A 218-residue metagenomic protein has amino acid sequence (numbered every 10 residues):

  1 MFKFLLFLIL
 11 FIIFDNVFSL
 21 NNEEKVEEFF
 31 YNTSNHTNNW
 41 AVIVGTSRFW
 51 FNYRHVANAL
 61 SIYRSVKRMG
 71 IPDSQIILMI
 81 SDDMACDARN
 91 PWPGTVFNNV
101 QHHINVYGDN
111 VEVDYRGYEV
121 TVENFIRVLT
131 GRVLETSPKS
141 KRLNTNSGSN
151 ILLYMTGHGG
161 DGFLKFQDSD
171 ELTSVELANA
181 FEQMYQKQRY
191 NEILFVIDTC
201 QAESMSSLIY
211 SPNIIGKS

Functional and structural regions predicted by a protein language model:
F2-L5, F11-G148: Boundary/activation segment at the start of structured domains
L5-L6, Q188: Residue-level detector of transmembrane insertion/anchoring sites
I12, R48-W50, D83-A85, H158-D161 (+2 more regions): Conserved beta-strand elements of beta-rich interaction domains across eukaryotes, especially beta-propellers
H36-A41, P72-I76, S147-L152, G159 (+2 more regions): Loop/turn elements at helix/coil->beta-strand transitions in domains of secreted/extracellular proteins
V44-G45, M79-I80, Y154-T156, V196 (+1 more regions): Short beta-strand segments
T136, S140, G160-S218: Cysteine protease catalytic core and zymogen-processing segment of caspase-like enzymes
